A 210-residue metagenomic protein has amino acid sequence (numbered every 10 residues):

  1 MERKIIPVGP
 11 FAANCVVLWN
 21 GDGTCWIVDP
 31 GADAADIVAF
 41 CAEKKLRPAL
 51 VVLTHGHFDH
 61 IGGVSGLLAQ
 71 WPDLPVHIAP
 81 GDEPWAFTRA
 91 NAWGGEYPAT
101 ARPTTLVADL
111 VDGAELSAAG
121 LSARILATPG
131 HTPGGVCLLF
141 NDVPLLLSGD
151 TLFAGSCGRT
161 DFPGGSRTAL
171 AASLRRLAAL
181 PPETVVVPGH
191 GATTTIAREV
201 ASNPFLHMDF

Functional and structural regions predicted by a protein language model:
M1-K44, C137-G149: Conserved beta-strand hairpin/beta-sheet module of binuclear metal-dependent hydrolase folds, prominently
I6, L18, D112-G120: Short acidic-hydrophobic surface loop/beta-edge motif
I6-V8, W71, T105-V107, A127-P129: Short Gly/Pro-enriched turn/cap motifs at secondary-structure boundaries
F11-A12, D33, H57, D82 (+4 more regions): A generic "binding-loop/recognition-motif" signal
V16, A108, G113-A114, V136 (+1 more regions): Residue-level detector of beta-strand structural context in well-folded domains
W26, V52, V76, L147 (+1 more regions): Residue-level marker for buried hydrophobic side chains located in beta-strands that build the well-ordered beta-sheet
A32-S117, A201-M208: Active-site HxH/HxHxD metal-binding segment of metal-dependent hydrolases
N91-G95, S122-F210: Metallo-beta-lactamase
